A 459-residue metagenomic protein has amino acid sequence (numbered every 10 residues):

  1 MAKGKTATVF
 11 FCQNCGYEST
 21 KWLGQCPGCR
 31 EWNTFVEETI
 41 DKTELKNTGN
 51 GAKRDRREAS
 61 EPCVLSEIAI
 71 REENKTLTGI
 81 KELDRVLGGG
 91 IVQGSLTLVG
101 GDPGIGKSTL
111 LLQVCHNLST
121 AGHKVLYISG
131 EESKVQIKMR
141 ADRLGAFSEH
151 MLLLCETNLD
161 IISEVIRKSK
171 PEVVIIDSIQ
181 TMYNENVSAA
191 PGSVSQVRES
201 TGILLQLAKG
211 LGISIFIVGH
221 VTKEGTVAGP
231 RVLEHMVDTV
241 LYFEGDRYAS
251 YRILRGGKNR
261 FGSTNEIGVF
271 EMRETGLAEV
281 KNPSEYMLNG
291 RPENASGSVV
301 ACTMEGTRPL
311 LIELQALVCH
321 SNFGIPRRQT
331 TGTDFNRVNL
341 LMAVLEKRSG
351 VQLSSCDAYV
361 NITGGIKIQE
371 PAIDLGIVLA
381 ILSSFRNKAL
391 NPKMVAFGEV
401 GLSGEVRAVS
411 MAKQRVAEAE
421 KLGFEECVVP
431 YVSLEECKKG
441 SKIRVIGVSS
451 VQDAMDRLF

Functional and structural regions predicted by a protein language model:
K3-N14, E18-R85, V92-G100, I105-L112 (+6 more regions): Peripheral, non-AAA+ core regions of ATP-driven protein-machinery
V125-S129: Conserved RecA-like ASCE P-loop NTPase motor core of nucleic-acid helicases/translocases
G130-Q136: Conserved Walker A/P-loop ATP-binding site and its immediately adjacent core in helicase/helicase-like ATPase domains
L152: Conserved nucleotide-sensing/catalytic segment adjacent to the nucleotide-binding pocket in NTP-handling enzymes
